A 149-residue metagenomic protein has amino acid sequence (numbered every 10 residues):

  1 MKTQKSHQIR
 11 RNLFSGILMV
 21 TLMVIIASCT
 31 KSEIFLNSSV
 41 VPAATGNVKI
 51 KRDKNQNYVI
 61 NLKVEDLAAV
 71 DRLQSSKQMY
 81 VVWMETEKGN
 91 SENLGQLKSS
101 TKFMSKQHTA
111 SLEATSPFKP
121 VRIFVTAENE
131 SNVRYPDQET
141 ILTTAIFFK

Functional and structural regions predicted by a protein language model:
K2-S6, G16, C29-K149: N-terminal targeting/export leaders
R10-V20: Sec-dependent N-terminal signal peptides
V24-S28: C-terminal motif of bacterial Sec signal peptides marking the signal peptidase cleavage site
